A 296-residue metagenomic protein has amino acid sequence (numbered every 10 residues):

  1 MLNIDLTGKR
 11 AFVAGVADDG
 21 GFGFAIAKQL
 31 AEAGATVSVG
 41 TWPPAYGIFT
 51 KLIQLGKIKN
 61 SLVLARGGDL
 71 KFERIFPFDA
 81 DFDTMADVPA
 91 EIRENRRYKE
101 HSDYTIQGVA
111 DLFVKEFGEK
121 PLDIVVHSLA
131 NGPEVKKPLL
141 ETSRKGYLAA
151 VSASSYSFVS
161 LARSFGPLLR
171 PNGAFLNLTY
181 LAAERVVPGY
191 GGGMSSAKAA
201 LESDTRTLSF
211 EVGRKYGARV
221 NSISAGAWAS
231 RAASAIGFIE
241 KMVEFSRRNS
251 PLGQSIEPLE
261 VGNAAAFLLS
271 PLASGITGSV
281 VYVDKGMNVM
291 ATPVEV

Functional and structural regions predicted by a protein language model:
N3-G47: Canonical Rossmann dinucleotide-binding motif of NAD(H)/NADP(H)-dependent dehydrogenases/reductases, specifically
G15-F24, W42, A130-K215, S224-S230 (+2 more regions): Catalytic loop of short-chain dehydrogenase/reductase
K51-A150, P167, A183, G189-Y190 (+2 more regions): Conserved mid-core segment of classical short-chain dehydrogenase/reductases
Q54-L55, G192, K215, S222-P251 (+2 more regions): A glycine/serine/threonine-rich, flexible loop-to-helix segment that serves as the NAD(P) cofactor-binding "lid"
H101-Y104, S250-V261, L272: A conserved structural motif in NAD(P)-dependent oxidoreductases
G217-R219, I276-G278: Short, small/polar-rich loop/turn modules that mediate ligand/substrate recognition or access, typified
R219-A229, L269, Y282-D284: Conserved SDR Rossmann-fold cofactor-binding beta-strand/turn motif
A266, T277-V296: Short C-terminal tail/terminal secondary-structure segment of NAD(P)H-dependent dehydrogenase/reductase domains
